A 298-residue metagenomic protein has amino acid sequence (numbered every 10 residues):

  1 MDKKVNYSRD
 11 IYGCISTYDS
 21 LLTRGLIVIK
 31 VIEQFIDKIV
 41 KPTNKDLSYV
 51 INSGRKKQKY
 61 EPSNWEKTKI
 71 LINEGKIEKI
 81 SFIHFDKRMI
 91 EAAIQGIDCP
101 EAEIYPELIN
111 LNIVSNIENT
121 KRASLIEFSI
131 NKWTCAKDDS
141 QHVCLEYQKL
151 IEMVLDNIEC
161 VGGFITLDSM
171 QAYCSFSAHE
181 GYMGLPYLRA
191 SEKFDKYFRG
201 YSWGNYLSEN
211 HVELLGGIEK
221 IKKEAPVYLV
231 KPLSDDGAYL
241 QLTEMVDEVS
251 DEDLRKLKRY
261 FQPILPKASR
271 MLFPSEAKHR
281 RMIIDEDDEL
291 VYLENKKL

Functional and structural regions predicted by a protein language model:
D2-R55, Y173-L298: C-terminal interaction module
L47-H179: Internal, hydrophobic cores of structured domains that mediate oligomerization or house catalytic pockets within large
